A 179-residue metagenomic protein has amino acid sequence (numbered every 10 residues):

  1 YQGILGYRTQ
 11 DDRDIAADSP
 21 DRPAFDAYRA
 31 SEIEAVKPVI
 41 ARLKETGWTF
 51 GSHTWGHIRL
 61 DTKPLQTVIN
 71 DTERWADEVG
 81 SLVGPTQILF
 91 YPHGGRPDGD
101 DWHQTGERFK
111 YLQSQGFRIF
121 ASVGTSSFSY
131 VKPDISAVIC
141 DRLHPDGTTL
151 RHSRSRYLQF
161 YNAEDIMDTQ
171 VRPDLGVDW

Functional and structural regions predicted by a protein language model:
Y1-D98, S126: Metal-dependent polysaccharide deacetylase catalytic core of the NodB/CE4 family, i.e., the active-site-bearing domain
T62-W179: C-terminal active-site subregion of NodB/CE4 polysaccharide deacetylases
